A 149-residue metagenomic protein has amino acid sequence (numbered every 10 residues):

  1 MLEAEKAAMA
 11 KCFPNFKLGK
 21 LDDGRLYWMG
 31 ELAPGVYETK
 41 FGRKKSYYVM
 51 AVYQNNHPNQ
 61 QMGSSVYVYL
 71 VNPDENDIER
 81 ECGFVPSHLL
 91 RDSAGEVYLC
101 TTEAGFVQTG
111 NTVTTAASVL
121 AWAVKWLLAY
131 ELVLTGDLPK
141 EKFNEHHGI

Functional and structural regions predicted by a protein language model:
M1-M50, N56-I149: UBC/E2-like fold recognition across ubiquitin and ubiquitin-like conjugation systems, capturing catalytically active
